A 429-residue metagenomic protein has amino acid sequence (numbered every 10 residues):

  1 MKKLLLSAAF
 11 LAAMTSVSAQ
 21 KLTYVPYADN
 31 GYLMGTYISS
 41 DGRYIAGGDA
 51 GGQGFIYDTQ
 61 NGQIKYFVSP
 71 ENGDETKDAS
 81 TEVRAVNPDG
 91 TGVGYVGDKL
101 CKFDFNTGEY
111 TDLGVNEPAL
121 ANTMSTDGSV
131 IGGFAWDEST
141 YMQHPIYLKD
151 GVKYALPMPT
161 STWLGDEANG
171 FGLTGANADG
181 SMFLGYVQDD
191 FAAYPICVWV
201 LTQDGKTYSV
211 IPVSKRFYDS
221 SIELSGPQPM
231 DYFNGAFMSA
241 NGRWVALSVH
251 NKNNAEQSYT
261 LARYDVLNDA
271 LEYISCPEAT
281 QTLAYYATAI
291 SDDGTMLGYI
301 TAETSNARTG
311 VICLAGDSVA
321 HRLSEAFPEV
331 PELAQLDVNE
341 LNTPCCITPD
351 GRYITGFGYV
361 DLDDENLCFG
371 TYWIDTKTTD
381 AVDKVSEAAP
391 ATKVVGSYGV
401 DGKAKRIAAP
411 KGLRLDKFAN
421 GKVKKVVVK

Functional and structural regions predicted by a protein language model:
L4-A13: Sec-dependent N-terminal signal peptides
T15-A19: Sec/Tat signal peptide C-region and signal peptidase I cleavage site
Q20-T378: Conserved "turn/edge" positions that cap or connect secondary-structure elements within repeat/scaffolded domains
L148, T202, G399, K417-F418: A general beta-strand register signal
D350, P410-R414: A glycine-anchored, Pro-Gly-centered beta-turn/N-cap motif
I374-A404: Residue-level detector of functionally pivotal "anchor" positions at catalytic/ligand-binding pockets or at interdomain
L413-K429: C-terminal tail/sorting-segment detector
